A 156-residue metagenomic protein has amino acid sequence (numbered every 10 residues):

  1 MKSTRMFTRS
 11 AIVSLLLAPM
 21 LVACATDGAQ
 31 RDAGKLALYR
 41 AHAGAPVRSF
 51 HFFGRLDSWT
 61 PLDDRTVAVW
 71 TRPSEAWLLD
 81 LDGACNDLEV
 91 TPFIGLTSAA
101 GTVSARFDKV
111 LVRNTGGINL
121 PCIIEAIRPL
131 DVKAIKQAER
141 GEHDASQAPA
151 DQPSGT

Functional and structural regions predicted by a protein language model:
K2-S14: Bacterial N-terminal signal peptides that target proteins for export
V13, L56-S58, G116: Residues embedded in well-ordered secondary-structure elements
M20-A23: C-terminal motif of bacterial Sec signal peptides marking the signal peptidase cleavage site
A25-G83, D87-L88, H143-P153: N-terminal secretory signal peptides
C85-G155: Helix-rich interaction surfaces within compact, conserved domain-sized segments that mediate assembly or partner
